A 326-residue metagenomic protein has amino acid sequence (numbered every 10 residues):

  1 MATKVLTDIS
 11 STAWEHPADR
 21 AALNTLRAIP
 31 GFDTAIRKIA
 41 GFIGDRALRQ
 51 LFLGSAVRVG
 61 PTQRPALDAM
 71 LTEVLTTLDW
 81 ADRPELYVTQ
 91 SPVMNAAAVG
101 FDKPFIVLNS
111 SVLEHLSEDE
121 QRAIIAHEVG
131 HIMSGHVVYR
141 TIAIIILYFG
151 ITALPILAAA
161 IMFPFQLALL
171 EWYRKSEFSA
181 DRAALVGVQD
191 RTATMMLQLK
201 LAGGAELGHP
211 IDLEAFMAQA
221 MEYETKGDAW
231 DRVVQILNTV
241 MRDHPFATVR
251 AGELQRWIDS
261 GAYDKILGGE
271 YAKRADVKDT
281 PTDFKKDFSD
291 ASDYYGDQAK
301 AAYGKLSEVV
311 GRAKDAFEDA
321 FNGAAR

Functional and structural regions predicted by a protein language model:
M1-R49, V186, T192, L197-R326: Cytosolic-facing loops and C-terminal tails of multi-pass membrane proteins
A2-V138: Peri-catalytic and regulatory segments of divalent metal-dependent proteins
G54-R58, P164-L167, N238: Short coil/turn segments at secondary-structure junctions
T62-L67, V74, L78-W80, L157-T225 (+1 more regions): Short helix/loop segments within enzyme catalytic domains that coordinate or immediately flank catalytic cofactors
N95-A97, I151-L154, A205-P210: Secretory-pathway/luminal and periplasmic proteins that interact with or process carbohydrate-rich
S134-T141, R191-M196: Interfacial aromatic "cap" segments that immediately flank transmembrane helices in multipass membrane proteins
H136-L167: Post-HEXXH active-site segment of zinc metalloproteases
